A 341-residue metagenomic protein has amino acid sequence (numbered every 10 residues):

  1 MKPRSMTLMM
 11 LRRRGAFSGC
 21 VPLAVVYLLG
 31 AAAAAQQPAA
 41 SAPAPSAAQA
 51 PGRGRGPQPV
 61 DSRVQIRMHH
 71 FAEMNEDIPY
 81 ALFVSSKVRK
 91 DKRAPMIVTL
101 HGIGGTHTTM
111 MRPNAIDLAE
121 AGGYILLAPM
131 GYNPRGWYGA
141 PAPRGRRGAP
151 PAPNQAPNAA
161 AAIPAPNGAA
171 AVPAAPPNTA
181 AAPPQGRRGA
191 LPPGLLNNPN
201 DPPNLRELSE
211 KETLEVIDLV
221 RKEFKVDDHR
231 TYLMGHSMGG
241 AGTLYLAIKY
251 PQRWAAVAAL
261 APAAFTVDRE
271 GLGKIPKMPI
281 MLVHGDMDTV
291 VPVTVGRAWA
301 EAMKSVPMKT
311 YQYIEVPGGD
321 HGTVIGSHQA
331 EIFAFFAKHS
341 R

Functional and structural regions predicted by a protein language model:
M1-R14: N-terminal secretory signal peptides that target proteins for export/translocation
S18-A31: Bacterial N-terminal signal peptides
Q36-M96, Q155, A165-P166, A175-P183 (+11 more regions): A domain-start/cap signature at the N-terminus of enzymes
E73-A81, K87, D91-K225: Serine-hydrolase catalytic machinery in alpha/beta-hydrolase-like enzymes
R93-M96, G122-L126, D227-R230, Q252-A256 (+2 more regions): Loop/turn elements at helix/coil->beta-strand transitions in domains of secreted/extracellular proteins
M110, R221-E223, H229-P276: Primarily recognizes the serine-hydrolase "nucleophile elbow" in alpha/beta-hydrolase and SGNH/GDSL folds
M281-V283, T289, V293-R341: C-terminal catalytic histidine-bearing segment of alpha/beta-hydrolase fold enzymes
